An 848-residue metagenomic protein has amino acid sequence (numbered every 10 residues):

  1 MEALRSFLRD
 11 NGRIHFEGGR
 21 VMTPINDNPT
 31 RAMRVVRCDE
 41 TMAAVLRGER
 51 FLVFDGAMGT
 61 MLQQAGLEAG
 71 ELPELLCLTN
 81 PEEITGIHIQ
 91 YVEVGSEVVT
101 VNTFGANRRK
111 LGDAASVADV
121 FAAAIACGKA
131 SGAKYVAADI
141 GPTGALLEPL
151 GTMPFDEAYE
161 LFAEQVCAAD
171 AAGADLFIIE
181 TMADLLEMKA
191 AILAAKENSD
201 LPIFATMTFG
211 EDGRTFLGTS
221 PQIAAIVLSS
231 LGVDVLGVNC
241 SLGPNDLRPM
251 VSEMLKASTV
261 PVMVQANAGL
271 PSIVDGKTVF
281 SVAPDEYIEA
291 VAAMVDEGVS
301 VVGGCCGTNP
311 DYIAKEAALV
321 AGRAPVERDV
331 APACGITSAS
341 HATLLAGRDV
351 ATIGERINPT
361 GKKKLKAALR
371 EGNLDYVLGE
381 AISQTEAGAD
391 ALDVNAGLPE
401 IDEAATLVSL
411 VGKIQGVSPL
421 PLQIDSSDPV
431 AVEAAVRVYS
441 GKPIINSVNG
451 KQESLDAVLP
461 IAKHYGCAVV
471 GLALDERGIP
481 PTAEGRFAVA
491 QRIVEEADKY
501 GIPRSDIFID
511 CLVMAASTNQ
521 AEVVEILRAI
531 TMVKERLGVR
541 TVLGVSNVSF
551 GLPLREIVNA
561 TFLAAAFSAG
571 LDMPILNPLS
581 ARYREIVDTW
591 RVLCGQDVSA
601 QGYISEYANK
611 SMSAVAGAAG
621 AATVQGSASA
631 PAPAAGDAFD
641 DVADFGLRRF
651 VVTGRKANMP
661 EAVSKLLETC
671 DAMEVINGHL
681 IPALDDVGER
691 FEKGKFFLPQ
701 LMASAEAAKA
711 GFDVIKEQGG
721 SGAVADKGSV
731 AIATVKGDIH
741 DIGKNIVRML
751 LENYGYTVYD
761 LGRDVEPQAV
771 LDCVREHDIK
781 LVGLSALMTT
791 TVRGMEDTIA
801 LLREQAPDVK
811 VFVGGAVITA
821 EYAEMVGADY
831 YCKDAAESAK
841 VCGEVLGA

Functional and structural regions predicted by a protein language model:
E2-F508, M514-A848: Domain-level signal for soluble alpha/beta catalytic cores
